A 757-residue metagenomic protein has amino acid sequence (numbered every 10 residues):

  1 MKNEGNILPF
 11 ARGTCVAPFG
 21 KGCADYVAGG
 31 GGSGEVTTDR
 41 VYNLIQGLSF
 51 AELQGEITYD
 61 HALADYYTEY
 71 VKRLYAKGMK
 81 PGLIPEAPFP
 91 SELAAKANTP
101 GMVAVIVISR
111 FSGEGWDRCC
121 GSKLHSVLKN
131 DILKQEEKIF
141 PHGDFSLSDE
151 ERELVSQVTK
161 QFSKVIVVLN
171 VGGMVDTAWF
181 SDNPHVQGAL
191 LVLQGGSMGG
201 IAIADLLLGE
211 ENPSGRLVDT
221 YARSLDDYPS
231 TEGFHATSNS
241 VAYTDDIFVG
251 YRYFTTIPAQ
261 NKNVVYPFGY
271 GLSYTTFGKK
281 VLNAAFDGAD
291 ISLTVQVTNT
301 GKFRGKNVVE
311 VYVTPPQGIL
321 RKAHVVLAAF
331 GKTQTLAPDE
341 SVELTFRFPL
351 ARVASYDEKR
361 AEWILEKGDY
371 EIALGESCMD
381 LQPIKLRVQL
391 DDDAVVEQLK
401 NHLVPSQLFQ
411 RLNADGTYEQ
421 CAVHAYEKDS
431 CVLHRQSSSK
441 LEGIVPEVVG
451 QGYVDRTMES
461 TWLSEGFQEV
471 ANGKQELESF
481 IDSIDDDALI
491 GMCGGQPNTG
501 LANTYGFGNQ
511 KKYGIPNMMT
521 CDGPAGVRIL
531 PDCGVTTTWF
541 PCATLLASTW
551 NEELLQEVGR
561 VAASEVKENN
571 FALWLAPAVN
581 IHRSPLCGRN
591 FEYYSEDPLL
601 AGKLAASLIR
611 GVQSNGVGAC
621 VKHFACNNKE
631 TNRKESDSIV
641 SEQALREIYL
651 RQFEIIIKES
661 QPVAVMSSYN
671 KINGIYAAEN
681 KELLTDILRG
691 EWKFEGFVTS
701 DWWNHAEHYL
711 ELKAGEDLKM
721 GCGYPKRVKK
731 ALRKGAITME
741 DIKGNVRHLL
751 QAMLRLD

Functional and structural regions predicted by a protein language model:
M1-Y356, E362-D380, V396-D757: Glycoside hydrolase catalytic-domain context in secreted enzymes
L381-E397: Short beta-strand elements
